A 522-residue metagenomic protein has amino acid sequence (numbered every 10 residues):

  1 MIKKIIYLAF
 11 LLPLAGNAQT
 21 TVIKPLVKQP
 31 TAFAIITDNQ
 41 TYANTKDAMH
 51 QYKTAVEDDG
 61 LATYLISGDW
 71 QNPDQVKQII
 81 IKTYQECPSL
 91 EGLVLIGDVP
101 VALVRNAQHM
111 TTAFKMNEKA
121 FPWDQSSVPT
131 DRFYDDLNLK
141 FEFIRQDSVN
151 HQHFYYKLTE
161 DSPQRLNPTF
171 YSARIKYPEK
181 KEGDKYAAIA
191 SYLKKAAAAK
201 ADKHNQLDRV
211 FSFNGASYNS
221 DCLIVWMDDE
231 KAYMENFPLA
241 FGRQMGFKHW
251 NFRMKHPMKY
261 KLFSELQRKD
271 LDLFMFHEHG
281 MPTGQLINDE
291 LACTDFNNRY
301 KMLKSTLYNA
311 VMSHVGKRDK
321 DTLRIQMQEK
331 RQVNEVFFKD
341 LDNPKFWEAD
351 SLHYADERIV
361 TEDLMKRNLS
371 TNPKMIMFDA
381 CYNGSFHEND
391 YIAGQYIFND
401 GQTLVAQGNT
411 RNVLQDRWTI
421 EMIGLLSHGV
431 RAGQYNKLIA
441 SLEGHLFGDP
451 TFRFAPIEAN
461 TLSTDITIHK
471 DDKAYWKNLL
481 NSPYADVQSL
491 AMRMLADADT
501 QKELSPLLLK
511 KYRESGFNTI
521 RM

Functional and structural regions predicted by a protein language model:
M1-T20: Bacterial Sec-dependent N-terminal signal peptides
Q19-M522: Cysteine-dependent hydrolase recognition
